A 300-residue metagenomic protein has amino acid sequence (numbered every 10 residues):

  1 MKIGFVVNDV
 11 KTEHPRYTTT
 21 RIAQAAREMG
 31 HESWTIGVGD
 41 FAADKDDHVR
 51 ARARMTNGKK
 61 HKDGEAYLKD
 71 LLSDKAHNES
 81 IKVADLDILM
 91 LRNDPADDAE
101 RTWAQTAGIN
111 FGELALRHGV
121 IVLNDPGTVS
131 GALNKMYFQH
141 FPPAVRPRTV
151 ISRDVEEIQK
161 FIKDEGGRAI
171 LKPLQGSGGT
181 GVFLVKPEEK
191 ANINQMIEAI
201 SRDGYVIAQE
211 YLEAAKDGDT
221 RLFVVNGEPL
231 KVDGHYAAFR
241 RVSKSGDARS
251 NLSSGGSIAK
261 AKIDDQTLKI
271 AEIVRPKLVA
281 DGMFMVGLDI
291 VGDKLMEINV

Functional and structural regions predicted by a protein language model:
M1-G4: Extreme N-terminal starter segment of soluble prokaryotic enzymes
V10-E28, E32-R148: Conserved N-proximal alpha/beta basic substrate-recognition cap immediately N-terminal to, or forming the N-lobe
T18-T20, V155-E156, E165-G167, G178-I270: Phosphate-binding site of ATP-dependent enzymes
V122-L123, I170, I207: Structural detector of well-ordered beta-strand residues that form the stable sheet scaffold of enzyme domains
P126-S130, R241-S243, V291-G292: Short glycine-enriched loops at secondary-structure junctions
P143-G166: Rossmann-like NAD(P)H-binding beta-loop-alpha module
R275-V300: Conserved metal-phosphate-binding beta-hairpin within the catalytic cores of diverse ATP-dependent phosphoryl-transfer
